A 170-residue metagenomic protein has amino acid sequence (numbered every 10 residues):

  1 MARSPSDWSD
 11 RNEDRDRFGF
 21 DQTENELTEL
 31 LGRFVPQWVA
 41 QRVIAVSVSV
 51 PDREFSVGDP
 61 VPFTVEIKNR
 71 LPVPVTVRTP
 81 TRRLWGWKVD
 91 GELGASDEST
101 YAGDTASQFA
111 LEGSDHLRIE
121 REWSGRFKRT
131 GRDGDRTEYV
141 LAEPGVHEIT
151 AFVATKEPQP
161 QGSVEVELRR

Functional and structural regions predicted by a protein language model:
M1-Q41: A eukaryote-biased signal for short, well-structured alpha-helical docking elements
V50-S56: Short beta-strand segments of immunoglobulin-like
S56-P60, G113-H116: Solvent-exposed, conformationally flexible loop/turn segments
I67-P72: Asparagine-centered strand-capping/turn motif at beta-strand->loop junctions
P74-H116: The feature marks short-to-medium sequence segments in extracytoplasmic or secretory-pathway proteins
T100-P144: Short, solvent-exposed, Trp/other aromatic-anchored flexible loops in extracytoplasmic proteins
E143-F152: A short tyrosine-centered beta-strand micro-motif
K156-R170: Short beta-strand elements
